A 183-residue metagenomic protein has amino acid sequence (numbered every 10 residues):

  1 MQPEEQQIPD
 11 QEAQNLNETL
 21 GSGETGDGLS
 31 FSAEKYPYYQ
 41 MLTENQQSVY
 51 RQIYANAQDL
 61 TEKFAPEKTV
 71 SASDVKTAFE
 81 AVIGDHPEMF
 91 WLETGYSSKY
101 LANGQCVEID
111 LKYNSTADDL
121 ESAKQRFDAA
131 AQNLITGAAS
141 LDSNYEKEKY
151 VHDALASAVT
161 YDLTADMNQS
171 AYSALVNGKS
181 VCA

Functional and structural regions predicted by a protein language model:
M1-D142: N-terminal accessory/pre-domain segments preceding catalytic cores
D119-A174: Secondary-structure boundary elements
V181-A183: Gly/Ser-rich catalytic serine loop of serine hydrolases
